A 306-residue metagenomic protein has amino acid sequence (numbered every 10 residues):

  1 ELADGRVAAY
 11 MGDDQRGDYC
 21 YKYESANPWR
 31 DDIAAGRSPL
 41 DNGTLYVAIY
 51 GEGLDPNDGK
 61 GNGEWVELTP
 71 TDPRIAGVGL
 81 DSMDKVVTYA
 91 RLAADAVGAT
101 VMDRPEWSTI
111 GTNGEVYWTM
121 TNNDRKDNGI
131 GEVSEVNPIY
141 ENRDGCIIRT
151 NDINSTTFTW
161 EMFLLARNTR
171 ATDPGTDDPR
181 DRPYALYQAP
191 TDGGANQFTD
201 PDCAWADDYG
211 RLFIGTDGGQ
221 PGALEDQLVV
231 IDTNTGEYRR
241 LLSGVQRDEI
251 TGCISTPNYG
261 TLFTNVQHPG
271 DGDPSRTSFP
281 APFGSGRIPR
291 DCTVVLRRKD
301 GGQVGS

Functional and structural regions predicted by a protein language model:
E1-S306: Conserved small-residue
